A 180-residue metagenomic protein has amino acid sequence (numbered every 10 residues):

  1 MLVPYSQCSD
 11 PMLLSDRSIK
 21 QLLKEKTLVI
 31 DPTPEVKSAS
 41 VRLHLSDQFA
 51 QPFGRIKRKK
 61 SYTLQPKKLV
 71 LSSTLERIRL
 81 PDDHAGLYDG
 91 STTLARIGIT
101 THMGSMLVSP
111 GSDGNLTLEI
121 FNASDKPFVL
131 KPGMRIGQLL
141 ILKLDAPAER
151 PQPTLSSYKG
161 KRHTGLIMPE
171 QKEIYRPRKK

Functional and structural regions predicted by a protein language model:
L2-K180: DUTPase catalytic domain/fold
